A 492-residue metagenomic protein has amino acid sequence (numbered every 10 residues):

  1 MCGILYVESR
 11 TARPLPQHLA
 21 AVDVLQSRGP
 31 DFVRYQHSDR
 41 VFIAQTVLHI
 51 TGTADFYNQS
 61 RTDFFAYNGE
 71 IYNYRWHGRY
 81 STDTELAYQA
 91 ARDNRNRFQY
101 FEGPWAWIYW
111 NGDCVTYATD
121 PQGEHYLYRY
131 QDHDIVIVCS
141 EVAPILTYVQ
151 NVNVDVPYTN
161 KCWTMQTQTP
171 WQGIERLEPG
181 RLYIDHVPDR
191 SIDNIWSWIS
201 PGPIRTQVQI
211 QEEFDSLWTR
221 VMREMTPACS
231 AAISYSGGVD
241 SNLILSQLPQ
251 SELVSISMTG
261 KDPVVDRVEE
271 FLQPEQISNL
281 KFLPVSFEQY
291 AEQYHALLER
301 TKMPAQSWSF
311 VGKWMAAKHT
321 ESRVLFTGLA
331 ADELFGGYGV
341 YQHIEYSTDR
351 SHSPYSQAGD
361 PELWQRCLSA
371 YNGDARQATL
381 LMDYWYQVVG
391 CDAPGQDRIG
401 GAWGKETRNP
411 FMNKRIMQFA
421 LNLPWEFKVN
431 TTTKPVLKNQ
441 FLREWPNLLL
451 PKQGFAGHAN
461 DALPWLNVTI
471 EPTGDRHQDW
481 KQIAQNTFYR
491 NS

Functional and structural regions predicted by a protein language model:
M1, G173-I174, S309, F326 (+1 more regions): Adenosyl-5′-phosphate
M1-A296, R323, N439: Cysteine-centered catalytic environments shared across enzyme families
D83-A87, E102-W105, Q306-W314, D332 (+2 more regions): Conserved glycosyltransferase catalytic-site signature
Q207-D215, K302-Q306, A378-M382, E406: Short acidic-aromatic active-site loops that bind/stabilize oxyanions
F214-M222, G312, A316, Y384 (+1 more regions): Alpha-helical packing segments of well-folded alpha/beta enzyme cores
S236-D240, A330, G454-N460: A glycine-rich phosphate-binding loop feature that marks nucleotide/adenosyl-phosphate handling sites
K261-A317, F335-R350, G373-D374, N422-V429: ATP-dependent adenylate-handling ligase core
V324-Y338: Short acidic/histidine-rich active-site segments
